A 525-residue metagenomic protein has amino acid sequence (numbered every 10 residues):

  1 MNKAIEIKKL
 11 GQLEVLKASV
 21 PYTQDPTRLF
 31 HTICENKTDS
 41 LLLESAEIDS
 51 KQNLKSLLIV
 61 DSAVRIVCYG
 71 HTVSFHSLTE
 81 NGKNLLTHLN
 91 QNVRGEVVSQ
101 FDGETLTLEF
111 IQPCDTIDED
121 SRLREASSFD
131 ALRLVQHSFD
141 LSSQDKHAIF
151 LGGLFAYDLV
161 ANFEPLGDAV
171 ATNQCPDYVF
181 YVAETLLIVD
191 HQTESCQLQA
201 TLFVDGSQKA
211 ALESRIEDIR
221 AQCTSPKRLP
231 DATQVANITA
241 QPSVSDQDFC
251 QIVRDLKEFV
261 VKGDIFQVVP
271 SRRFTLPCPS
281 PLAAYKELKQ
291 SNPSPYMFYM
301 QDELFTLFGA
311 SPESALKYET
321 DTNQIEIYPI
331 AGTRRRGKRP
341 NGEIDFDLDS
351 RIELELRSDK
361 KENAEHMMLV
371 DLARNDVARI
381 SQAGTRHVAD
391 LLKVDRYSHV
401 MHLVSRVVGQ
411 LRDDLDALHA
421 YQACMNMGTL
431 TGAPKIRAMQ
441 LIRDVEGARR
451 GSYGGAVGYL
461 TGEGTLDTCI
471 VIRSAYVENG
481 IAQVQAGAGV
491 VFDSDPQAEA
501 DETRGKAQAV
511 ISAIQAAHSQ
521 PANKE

Functional and structural regions predicted by a protein language model:
M1-E525: Extended alpha-helical targeting/anchoring segments, especially N-terminal organellar/secretory targeting helices
